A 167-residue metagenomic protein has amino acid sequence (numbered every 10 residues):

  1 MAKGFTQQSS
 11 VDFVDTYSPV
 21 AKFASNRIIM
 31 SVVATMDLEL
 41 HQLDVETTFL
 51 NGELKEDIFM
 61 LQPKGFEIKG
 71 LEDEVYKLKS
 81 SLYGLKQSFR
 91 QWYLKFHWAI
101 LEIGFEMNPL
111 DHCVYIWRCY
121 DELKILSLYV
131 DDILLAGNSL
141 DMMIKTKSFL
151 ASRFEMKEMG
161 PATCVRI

Functional and structural regions predicted by a protein language model:
M1-I167: Long, low-complexity, charge-biased intrinsically disordered regions
